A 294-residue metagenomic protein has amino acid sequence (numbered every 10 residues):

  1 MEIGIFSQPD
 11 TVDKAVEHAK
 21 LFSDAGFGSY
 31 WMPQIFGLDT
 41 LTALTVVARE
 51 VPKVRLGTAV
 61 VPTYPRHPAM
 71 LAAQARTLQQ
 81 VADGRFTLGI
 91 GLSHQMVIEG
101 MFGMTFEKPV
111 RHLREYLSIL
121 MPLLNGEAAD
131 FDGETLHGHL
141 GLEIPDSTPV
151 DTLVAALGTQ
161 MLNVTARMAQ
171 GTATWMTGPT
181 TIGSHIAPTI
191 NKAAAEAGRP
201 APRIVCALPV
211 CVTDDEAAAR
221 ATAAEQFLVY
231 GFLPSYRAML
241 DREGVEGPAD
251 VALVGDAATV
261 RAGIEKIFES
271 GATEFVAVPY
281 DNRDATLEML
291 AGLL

Functional and structural regions predicted by a protein language model:
M1-L294: Active-site-adjacent structural elements that line small-molecule/cofactor binding pockets in enzymes
